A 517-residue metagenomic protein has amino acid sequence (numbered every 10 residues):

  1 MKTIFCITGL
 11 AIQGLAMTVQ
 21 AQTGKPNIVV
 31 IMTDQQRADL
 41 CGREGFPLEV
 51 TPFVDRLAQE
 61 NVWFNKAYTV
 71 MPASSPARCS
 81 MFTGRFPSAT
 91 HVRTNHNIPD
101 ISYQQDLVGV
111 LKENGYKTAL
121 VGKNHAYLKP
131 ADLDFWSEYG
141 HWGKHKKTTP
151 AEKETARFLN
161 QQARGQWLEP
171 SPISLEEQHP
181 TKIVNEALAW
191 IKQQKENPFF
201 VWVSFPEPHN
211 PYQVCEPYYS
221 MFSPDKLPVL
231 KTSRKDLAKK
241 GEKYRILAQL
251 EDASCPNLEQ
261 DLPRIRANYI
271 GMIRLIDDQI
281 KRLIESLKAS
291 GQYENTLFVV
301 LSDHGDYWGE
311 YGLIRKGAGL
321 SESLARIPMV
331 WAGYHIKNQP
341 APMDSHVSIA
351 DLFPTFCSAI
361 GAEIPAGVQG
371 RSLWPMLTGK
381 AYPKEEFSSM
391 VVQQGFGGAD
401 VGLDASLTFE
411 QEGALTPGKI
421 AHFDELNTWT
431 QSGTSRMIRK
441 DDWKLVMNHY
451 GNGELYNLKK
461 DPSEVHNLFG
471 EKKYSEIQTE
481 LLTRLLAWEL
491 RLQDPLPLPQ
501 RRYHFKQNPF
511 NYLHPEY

Functional and structural regions predicted by a protein language model:
Q22-V62, M71, E216, S463 (+1 more regions): Active-site-proximal N-terminal segment of extracellular/periplasmic enzymes that hydrolyze or transfer
T23-I28, L128-G143, P180-K235, I276 (+2 more regions): Active-site regions of oxyanion-processing enzymes, predominantly non-cytosolic
T23-P26, T33, R37, W63 (+5 more regions): Long, internal low-complexity/basic segments
I28-Q36, L111, K123, F200-V203 (+7 more regions): A short aromatic-rich beta-strand->coil structural motif
G45-R78, G84-R85, A89, K112-A119 (+2 more regions): Short, structured active-site-proximal loop/turn typified by the sulfatase FGly-forming signature C/S-X-P-X-R
S80-E176, I183, Q394: Catalytic-site neighborhoods of secreted/periplasmic enzymes that process anionic sulfate/phosphate groups
Q213-V214, S286-S348: Histidine-centered active-site microenvironments of extracellular/periplasmic hydrolases and transferases
S321-S323, V392-G470, P515-Y517: C-terminal, low-complexity/hydrophilic appendages and adjacent surface loops of extracellular/periplasmic anionic
